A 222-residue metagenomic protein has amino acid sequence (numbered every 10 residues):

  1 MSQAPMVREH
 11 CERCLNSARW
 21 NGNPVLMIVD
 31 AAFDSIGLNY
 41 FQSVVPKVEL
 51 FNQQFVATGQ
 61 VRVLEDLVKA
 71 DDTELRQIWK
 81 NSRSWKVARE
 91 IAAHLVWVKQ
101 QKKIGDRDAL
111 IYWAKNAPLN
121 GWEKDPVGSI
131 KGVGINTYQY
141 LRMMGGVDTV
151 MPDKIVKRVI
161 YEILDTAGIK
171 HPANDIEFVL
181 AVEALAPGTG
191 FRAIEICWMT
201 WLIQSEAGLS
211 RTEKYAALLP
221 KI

Functional and structural regions predicted by a protein language model:
M1-S84: Structure-specific DNA junction-binding interface
L26-N39, R89-H94, M143, I194-A207: Short, hydrophobic/amphipathic alpha-helical patches that form generic packing surfaces within helical domains
A32-F33, K115-A167: Catalytic DNA-binding helix-loop module of base-excision-repair DNA glycosylases/AP lyases
A32-F33, P172-I222: A basic, often C-terminal nucleic-acid-binding module that engages the phosphate backbone, implemented in DNA
S35-P46, V96-I104, Q204-R211: Short helix-capping/linker segments at secondary-structure and domain boundaries
S43-P46, M151, I155, A173: Alpha-helix N-cap and coil->helix boundary residues
Q54-I130: Alpha-helical ds-nucleic-acid-binding substructure associated with the helix-hairpin-helix region of base-excision DNA
V61, D165-A173: Short, positively charged loop/turn segments that connect secondary-structure elements
